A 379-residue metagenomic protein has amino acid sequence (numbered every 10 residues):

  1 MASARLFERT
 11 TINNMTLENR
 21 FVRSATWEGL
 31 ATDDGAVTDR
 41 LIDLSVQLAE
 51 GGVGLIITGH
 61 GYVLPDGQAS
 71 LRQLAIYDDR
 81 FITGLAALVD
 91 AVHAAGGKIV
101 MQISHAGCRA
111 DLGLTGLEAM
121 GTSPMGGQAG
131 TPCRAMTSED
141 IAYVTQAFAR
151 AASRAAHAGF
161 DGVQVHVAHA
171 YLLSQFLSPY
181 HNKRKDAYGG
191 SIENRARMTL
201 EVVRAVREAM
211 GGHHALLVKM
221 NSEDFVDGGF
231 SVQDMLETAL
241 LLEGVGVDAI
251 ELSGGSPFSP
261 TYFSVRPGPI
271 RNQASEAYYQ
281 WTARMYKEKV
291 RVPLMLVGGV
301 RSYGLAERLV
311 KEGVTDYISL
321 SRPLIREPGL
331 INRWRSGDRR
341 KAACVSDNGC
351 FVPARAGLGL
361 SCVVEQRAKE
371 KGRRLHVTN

Functional and structural regions predicted by a protein language model:
M1-N379: Flavin-dependent oxidoreductase catalytic cores
